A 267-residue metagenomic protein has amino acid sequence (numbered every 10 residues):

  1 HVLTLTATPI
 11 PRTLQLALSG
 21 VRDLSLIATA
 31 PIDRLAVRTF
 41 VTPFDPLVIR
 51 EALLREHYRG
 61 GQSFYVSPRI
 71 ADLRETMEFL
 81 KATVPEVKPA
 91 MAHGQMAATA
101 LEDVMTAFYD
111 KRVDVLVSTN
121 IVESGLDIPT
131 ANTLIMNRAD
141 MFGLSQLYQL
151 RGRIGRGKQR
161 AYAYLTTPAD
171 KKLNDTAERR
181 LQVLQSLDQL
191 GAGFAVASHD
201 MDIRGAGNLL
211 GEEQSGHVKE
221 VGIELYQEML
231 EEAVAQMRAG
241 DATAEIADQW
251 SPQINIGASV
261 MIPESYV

Functional and structural regions predicted by a protein language model:
H1-Q182, A195, A242: Inter-lobe coupling/hinge segments of SF2-like helicase ATPases
E178-S265: C-terminal or mid-to-C-terminal helical accessory/interaction module adjacent to the motor/catalytic core
